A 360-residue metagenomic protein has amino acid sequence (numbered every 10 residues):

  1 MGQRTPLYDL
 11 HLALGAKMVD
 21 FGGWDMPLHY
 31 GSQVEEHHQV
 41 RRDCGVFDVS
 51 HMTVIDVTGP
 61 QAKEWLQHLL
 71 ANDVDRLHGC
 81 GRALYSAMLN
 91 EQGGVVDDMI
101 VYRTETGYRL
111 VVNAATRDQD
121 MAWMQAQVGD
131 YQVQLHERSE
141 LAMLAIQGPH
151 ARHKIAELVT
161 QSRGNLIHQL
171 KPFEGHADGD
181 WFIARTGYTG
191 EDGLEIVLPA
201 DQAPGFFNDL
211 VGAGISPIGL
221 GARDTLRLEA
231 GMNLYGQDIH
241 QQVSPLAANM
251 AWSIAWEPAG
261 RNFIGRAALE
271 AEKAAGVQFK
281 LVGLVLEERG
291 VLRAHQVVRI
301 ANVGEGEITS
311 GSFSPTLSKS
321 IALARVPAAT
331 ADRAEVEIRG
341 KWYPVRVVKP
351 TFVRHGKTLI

Functional and structural regions predicted by a protein language model:
M1-G22, P27-L28, V34, T104-I360: Conserved, structured C-terminal
M1-S86, G94, G221: Acidic, proline/glycine-enriched N-terminal capping motif
P60-V95, P149-G179: Internal amphipathic helical hairpin motif
I100-V101: Glycine-rich, Trp-frequent "lid" loop and neighboring beta-strands that shape and gate the flavin cofactor pocket
